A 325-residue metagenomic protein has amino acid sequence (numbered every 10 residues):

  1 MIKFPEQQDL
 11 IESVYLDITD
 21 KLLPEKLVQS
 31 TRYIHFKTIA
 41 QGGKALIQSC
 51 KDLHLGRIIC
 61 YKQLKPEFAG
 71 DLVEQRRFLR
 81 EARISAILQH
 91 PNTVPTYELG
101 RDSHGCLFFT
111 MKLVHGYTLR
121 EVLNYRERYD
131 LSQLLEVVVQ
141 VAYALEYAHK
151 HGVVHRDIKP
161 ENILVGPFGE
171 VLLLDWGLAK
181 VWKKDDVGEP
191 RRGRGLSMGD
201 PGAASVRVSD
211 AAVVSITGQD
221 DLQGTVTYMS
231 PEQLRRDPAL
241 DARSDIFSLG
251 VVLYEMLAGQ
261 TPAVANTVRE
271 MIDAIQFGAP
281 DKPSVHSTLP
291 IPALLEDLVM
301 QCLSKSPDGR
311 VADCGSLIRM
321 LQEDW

Functional and structural regions predicted by a protein language model:
F36-G42, I47: Protein kinase glycine-rich loop
K65-I87: AlphaC helix of the eukaryotic protein kinase fold
I87, V137-V138: Hydrophobic/aromatic scaffold residues of ePK-like serine/threonine protein kinase catalytic domains
E98-G100: A short, aromatic-enriched beta-strand patch in the conserved N-lobe beta-sheet of the protein kinase catalytic domain
H104-T118: Conserved short submotifs of the Hanks-type protein kinase catalytic core that shape the nucleotide-binding pocket
L119-Y129: AlphaC helix of the protein kinase catalytic domain
V139, L145, L164, T227-W325: C-terminal lobe helix-coil module of Hanks-type protein kinase domains
Y143-V153: Protein kinase catalytic-loop region centered on the HRD/HxD motif
